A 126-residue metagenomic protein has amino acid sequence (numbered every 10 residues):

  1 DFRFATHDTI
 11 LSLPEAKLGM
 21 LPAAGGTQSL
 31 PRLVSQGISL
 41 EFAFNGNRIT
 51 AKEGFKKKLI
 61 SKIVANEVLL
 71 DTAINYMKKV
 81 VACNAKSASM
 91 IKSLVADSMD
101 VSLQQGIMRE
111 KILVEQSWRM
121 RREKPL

Functional and structural regions predicted by a protein language model:
D1-A88: Crotonase-fold acyl-CoA enzyme core
G46-K52, E67, D71-L126: C-terminal alpha-helix plus adjacent terminal tail
